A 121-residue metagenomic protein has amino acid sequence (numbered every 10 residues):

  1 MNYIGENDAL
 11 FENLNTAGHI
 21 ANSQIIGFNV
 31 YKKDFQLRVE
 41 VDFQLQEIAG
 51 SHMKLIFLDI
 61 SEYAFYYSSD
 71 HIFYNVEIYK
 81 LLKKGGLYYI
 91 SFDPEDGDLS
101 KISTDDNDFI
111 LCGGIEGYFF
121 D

Functional and structural regions predicted by a protein language model:
M1-D121: Surface-exposed, interaction-prone regions used to assemble/regulate multi-protein complexes
